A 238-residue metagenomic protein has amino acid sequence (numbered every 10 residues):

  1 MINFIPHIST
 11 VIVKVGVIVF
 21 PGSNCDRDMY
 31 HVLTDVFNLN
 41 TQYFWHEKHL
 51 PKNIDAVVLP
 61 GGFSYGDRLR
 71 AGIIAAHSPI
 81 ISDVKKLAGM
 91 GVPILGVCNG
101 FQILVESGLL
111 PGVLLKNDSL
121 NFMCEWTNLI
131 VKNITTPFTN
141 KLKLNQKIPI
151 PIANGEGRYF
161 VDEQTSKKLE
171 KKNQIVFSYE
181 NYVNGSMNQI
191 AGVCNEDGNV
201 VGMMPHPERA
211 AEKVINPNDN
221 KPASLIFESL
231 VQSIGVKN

Functional and structural regions predicted by a protein language model:
M1-V97, L104-M123, I130, V161-K168 (+2 more regions): N-terminal beta1-alpha1 cap of cysteine-dependent amidohydrolase-like domains
V13, N145-K147, N195-V200: Beta-strand-turn-beta hairpins that frame and shape the catalytic cleft of phosphate-ester-processing enzymes
V15-G16, P149-A153, V201-M204: Active-site-proximal beta-strand elements of phosphoester/diester hydrolases
M90-G91, K171-N173, E196: Structured helix-beta-strand junction loops
F101, G155-G157, P207-R209: Glycine-rich beta-alpha junction loops
L109-Q189: Pocket-forming structural segment of enzyme catalytic cores
I190-P217: A glycine-centered loop/beta-turn motif at secondary-structure junctions
